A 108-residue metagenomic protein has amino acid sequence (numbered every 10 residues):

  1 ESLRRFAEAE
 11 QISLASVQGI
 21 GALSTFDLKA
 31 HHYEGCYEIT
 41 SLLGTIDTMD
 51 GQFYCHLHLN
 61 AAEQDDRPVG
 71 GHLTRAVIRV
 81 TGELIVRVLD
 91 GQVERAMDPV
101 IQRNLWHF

Functional and structural regions predicted by a protein language model:
E1-C55, N60-F108: N-terminal intrinsically disordered, cationic/polar leader segments that include organellar targeting peptides
